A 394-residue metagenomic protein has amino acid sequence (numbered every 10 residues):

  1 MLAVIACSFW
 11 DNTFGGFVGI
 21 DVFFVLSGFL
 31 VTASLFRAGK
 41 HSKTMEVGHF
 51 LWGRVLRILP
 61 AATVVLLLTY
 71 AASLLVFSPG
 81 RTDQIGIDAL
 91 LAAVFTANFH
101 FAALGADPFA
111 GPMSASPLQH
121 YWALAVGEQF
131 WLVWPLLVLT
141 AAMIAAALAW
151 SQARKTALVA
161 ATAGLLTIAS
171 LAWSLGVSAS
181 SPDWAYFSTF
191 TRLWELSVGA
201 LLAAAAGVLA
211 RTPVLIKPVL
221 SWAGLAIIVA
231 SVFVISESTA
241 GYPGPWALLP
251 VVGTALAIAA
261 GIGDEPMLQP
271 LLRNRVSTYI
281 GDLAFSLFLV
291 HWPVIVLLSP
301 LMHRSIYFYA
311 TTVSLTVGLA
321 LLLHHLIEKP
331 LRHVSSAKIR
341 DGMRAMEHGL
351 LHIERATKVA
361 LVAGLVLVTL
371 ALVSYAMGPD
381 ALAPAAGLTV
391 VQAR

Functional and structural regions predicted by a protein language model:
M1-M343, E354: Membrane-interface helix/loop caps of multi-pass membrane proteins
P182, L382-P384: Flexible loop/turn segments at secondary-structure boundaries
H348-A381: Internal/C-terminal transmembrane anchor helices
A385-R394: Short extracytoplasmic/periplasmic juxtamembrane "stem" segments immediately C-terminal to an N-terminal membrane anchor
